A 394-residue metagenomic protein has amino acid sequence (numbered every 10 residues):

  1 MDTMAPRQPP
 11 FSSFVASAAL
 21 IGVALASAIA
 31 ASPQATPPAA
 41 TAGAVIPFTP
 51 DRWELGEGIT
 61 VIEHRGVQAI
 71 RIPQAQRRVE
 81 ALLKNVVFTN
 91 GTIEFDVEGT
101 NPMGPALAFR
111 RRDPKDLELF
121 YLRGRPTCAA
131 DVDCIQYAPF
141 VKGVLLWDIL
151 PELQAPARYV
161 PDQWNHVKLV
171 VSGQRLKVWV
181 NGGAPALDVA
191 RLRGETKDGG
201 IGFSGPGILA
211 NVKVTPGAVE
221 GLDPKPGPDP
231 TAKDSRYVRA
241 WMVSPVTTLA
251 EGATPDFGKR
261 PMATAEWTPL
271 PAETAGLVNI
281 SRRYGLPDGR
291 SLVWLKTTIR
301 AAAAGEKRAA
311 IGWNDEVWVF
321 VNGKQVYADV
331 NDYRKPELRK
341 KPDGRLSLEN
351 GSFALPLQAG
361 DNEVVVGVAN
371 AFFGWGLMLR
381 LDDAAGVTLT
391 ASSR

Functional and structural regions predicted by a protein language model:
V61-V79: Short carbohydrate-recognition loop motifs
R77-K142: Secretory/extracellular carbohydrate-interaction modules and structurally similar beta-sandwich "look-alikes"
G143-H166: Short, aromatic/His-centered strand-loop micro-motif at the edge of beta-sheets
V160-R191, E316-V326: Carbohydrate-binding surfaces in secreted/extracellular proteins
N181-G200, V326-R339: Short, solvent-exposed beta-strand-to-loop segments that form ligand-recognition rims of beta-rich domains
G194-T231, S347-P356, G386-L389, S393-R394: Ligand-recognition surfaces built from glycine- and aromatic
P216-A302, F372-G376, R380-R394: Extracellular/secretory pathway-exposed regions associated with glycan biology
E306-F320, V364: Aromatic-lined ligand-binding clefts that engage carbohydrates, nucleic acids, or primary amines
